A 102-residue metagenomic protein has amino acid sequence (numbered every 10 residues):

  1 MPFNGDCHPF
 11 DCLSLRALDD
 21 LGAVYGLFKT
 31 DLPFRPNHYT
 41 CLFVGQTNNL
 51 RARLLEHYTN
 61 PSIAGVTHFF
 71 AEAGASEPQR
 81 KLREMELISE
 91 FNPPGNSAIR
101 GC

Functional and structural regions predicted by a protein language model:
M1-R53, T59, G74-I88: GIY-YIG nuclease catalytic motif and its immediate N-terminal context
T59-N60, P93: Secondary-structure boundary motif
I63-A75: A short, basic-hydrophobic beta/loop patch
P93-C102: Coupling/hinge elements of helicase-like and P-loop NTPase modules
